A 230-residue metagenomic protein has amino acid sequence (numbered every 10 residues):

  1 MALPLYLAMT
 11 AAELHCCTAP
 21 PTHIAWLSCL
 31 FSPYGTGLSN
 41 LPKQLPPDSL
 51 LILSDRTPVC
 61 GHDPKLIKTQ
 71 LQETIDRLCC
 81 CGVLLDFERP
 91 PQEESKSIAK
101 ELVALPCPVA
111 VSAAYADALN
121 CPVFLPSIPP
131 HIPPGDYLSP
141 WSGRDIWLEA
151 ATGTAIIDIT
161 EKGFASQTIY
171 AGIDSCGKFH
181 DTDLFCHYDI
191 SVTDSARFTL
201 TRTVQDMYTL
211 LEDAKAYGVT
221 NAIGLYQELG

Functional and structural regions predicted by a protein language model:
A2-P130, W147-L148, T199: Chitinase-like catalytic core of GlcNAc-active glycosidases
T69, E73, Y208-E212, A216: Solvent-exposed, polar/charged alpha-helical surfaces in well-ordered, non-transmembrane soluble domains, broadly
S97-L105, P140, D213, Y217: Alpha-helical structural signal in soluble globular domains
A114, A151, L225-E228: Acidic carboxylate-rich catalytic motifs and surrounding loops in phosphoryl-/glycosyl-chemistry enzymes
I128-D145: Catalytic-core region of carbohydrate-active enzymes that cleave or remodel glycosidic bonds
D145-T209: Glycan-binding loop/region signatures in secreted carbohydrate-active enzymes
Y217-G230: Acidic/aromatic/glycine-rich contiguous surface patches that form carbohydrate-binding/processing clefts and analogous
